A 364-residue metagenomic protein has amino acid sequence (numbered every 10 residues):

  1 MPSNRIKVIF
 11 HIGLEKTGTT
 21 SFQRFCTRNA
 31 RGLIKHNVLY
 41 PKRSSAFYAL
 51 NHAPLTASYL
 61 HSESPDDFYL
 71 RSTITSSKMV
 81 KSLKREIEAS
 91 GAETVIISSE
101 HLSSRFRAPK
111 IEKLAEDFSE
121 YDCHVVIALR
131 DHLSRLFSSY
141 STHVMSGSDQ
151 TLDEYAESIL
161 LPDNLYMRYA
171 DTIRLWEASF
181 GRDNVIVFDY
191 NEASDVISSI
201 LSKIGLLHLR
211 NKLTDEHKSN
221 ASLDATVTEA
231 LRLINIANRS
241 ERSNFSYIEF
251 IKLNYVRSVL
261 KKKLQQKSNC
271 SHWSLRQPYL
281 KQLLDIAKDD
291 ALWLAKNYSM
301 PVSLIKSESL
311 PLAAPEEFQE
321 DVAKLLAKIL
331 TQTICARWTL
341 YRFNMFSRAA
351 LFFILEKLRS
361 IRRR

Functional and structural regions predicted by a protein language model:
P2-R364: Anion-recognition interface
